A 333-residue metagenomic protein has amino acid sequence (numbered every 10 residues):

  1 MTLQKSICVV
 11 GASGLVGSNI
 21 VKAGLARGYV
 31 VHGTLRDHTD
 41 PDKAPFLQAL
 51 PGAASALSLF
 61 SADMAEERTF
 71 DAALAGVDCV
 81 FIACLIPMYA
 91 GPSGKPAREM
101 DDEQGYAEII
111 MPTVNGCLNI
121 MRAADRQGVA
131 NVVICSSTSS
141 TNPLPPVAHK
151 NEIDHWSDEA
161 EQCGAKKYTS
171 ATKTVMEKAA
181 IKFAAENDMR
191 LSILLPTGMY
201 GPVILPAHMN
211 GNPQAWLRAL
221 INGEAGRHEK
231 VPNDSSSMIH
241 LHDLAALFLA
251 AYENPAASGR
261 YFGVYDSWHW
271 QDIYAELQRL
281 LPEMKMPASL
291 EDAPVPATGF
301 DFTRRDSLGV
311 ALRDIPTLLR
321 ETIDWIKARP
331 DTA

Functional and structural regions predicted by a protein language model:
L3-Y29: N-terminal Rossmann NAD(P)H-binding glycine-rich loop of SDR-like oxidoreductase domains
D37-N115: NAD(P)H-binding glycine-rich loop region in Rossmannoid oxidoreductase-like domains and their noncatalytic homologs
I86, G91-K167, S192: Conserved Rossmann-fold NAD(P)-dependent oxidoreductase catalytic core, especially the SDR/UDP-sugar
A160-K166, M199, P206, N212-I239: A conserved pocket-lining segment of Rossmann-fold NAD(P)-dependent short-chain dehydrogenase/reductase
Q162-S192: Active-site Tyr-X1-5-Lys
E186-M189, G201-W216, A250-Y261: Glycine/proline-rich active-site loop of Rossmann-fold NAD(P)-dependent oxidoreductases
N233-S235, A245-P294, T322-A333: Mid/C-terminal beta-alpha module of Rossmann-like enzyme folds, strongest in SDR-family dehydrogenases/epimerases
A275, E291-A311, T317: Conserved C-terminal active-site "lid" loop/helix of NAD(P)H-dependent oxidoreductases that clamps the redox cofactor
